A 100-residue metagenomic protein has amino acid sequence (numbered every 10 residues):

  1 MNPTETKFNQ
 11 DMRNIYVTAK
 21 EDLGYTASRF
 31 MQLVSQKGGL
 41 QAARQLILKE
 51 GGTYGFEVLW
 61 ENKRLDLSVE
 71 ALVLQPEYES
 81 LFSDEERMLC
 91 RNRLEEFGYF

Functional and structural regions predicted by a protein language model:
M1, N14-T18, R29-F30, A43-Q45 (+1 more regions): Charged, low-complexity surface segments at secondary-structure and domain boundaries
M1, N9, L23, K49 (+3 more regions): Short linear sequence motifs
M1-D22, E96: Charged, compositionally biased N-terminal leader segments and the immediate start of the first structured element
N2-P3, V58-E61, C90: Non-catalytic interaction surface on structured domains
T6, Q10, S28, L40-Q41 (+2 more regions): Generic alpha-helical secondary structure signal
D11-R13, Y25, G51-Y54, L67 (+2 more regions): Accessory DNA-engaging acidic/polar modules
Y16-R64: Amphipathic alpha-helical packing elements
K63-F100: Amphipathic alpha-helical binding modules
